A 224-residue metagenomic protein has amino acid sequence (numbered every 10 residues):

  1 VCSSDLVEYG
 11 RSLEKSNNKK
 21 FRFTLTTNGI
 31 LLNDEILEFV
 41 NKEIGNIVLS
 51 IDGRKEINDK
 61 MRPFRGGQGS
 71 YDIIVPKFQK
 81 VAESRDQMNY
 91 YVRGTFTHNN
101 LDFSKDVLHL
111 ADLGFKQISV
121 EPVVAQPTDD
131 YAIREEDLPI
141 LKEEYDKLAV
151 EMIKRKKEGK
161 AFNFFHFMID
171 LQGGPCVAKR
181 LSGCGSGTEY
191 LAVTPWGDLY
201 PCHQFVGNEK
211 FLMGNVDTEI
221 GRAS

Functional and structural regions predicted by a protein language model:
V1-S3, A223-S224: Conserved small/polar residues in nucleotide/adenosyl-binding loops
S4-V123: Radical SAM/AdoMet-radical enzyme domain recognition
I51, P122, M168, H203 (+1 more regions): Residues at the C-termini of beta-strands that transition into short coil/loop
N58, C184, M213: Short clusters of hydrophobic/aromatic residues that line enzyme substrate/ligand-binding pockets
R93, S119-E121, F165, T194 (+2 more regions): Residues in well-ordered beta-strands of folded domains
D129-E209: A C-terminal junction/extension of Radical SAM enzymes
V206-R222: Flexible mid-to-C-terminal extensions adjoining Fe-S/redox cofactors in radical SAM and related proteins
